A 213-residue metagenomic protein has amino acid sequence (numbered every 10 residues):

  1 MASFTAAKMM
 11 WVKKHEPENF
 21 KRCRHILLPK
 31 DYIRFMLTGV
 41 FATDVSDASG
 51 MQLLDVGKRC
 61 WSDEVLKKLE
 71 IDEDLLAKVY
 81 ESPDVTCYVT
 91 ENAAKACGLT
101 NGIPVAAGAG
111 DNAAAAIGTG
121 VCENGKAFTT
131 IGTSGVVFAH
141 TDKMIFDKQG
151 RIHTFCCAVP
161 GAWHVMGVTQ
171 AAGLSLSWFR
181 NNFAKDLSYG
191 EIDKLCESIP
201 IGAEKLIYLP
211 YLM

Functional and structural regions predicted by a protein language model:
A2-T43, Q52-D63, K67-K68, E91-M213: Active-site core segments that coordinate phosphate-bearing ligands/cofactors across diverse enzyme families
D44-D47, E73: Short beta-strands and strand-loop turn motifs
L69-E81: A conserved helix-loop-beta module that forms one wall/lid of the active-site cleft in ATP-utilizing catalytic domains
E81-V89, A109: Glycine-rich phosphate-binding loops at beta-strand->alpha-helix junctions
